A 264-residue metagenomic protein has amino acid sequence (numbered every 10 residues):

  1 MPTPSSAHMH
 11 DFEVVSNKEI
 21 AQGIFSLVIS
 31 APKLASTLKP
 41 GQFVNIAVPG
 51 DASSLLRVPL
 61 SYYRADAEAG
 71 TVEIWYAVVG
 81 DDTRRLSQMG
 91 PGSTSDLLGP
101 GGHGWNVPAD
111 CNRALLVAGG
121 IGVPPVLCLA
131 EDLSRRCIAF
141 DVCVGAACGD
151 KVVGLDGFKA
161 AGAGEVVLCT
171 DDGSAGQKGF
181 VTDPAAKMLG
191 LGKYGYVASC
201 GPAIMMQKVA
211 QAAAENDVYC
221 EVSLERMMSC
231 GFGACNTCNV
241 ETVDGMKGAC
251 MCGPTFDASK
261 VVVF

Functional and structural regions predicted by a protein language model:
P2-P91: Ferredoxin-reductase
D51-S61, G102-D110, C250: Short, Lys/Arg- and Gly-enriched loop/turn segments at beta-strand edges
D81-L224: FNR/FR-type flavoprotein reductase catalytic core
P125, A203, E225-P254: Local cysteine-cluster metal-coordination motifs and their immediate loop/turn environment, predominantly Fe-S cluster
M251-F264: Short microdomains enriched in Cys/His and/or Lys/Arg
